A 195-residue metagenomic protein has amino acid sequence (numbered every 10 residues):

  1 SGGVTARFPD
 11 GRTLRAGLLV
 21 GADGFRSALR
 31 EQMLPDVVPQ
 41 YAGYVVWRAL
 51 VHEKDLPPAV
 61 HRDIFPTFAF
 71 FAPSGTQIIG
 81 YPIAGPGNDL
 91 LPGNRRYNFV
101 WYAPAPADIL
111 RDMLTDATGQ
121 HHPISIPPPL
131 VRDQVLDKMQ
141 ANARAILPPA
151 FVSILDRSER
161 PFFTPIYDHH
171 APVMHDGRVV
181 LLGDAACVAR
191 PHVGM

Functional and structural regions predicted by a protein language model:
S1-L136, Q140-N142: Conserved FAD-binding catalytic core of PHBH/FMO-like flavoproteins
V20-G21, F99, K138-A141, D156-M195: Conserved mid-domain beta->alpha element of the FAD-binding
S27, P39, A49, A69 (+4 more regions): Flexible, active-site-adjacent loop/turn segments at secondary-structure boundaries
F70, N88-P92, A143-I146, F151-D156 (+1 more regions): Short, conserved, surface-exposed binding loops centered on an aromatic residue
R111-T115, A150-P161: Short acidic alpha-helical/loop segments enriched in Asp/Glu that coordinate divalent cations
